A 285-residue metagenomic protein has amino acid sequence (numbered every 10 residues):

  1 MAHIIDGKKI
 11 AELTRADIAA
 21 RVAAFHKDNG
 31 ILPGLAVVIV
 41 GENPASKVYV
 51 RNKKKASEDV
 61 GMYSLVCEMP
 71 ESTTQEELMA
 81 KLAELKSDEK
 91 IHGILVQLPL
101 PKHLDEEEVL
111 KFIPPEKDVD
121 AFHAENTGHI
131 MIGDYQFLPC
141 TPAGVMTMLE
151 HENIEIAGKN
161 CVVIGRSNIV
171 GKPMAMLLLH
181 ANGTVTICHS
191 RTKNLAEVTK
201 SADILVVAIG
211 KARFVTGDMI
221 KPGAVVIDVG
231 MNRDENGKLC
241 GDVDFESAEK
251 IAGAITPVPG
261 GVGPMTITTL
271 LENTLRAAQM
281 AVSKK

Functional and structural regions predicted by a protein language model:
M1-N29: Positively charged, low-complexity intrinsically disordered leader regions
P33-L35, C161: Conserved hydrophobic helix-helix packing surfaces used for dimerization/oligomerization
L35, S57-E71, V185-I187: Short beta-strand elements in bilobed, periplasmic/extracellular small-molecule ligand-binding domains
V40-K54, Q136-V225, D234, K238-S247: Glycine-rich phosphate/diphosphate-binding loop of Rossmann-like nucleotide-binding domains
E77-E89: Short, well-structured alpha-helical segments in soluble
L95-I156: Anion-binding alpha/beta catalytic cores of soluble intermediary-metabolism enzymes, centered on
L98, I209, V229-G230: Glycine-rich, N-terminal phosphate-binding loop of Rossmann-like dinucleotide-binding domains
E106-H123, T127, G230-A281: Rossmann-fold NAD(P)-binding glycine/threonine-rich loop
